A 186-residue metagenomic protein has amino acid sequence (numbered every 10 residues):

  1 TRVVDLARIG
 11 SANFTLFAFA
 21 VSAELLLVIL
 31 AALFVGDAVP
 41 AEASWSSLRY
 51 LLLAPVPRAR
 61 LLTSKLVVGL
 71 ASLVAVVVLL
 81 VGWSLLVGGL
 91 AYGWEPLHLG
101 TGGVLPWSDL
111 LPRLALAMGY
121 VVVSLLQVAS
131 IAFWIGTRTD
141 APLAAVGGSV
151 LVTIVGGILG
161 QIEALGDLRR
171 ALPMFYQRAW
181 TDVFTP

Functional and structural regions predicted by a protein language model:
T1-L33, T63-A129, F133, R178-P186: Secretory targeting signals
A32-Y50: Transmembrane helix boundary and interhelical loop/hinge segments in multi-pass membrane proteins
F34, S47, A129-S130, V146: Transmembrane alpha-helix boundary/hinge residues in polytopic small-molecule transporters
Y50, L61, A144-V146: Alpha-helical transmembrane segments and their helix-entry boundary regions
L52-R58: Short helix-to-coil transition segments within interhelical loops that connect adjacent transmembrane helices
T139-A179: Transmembrane helix segments
